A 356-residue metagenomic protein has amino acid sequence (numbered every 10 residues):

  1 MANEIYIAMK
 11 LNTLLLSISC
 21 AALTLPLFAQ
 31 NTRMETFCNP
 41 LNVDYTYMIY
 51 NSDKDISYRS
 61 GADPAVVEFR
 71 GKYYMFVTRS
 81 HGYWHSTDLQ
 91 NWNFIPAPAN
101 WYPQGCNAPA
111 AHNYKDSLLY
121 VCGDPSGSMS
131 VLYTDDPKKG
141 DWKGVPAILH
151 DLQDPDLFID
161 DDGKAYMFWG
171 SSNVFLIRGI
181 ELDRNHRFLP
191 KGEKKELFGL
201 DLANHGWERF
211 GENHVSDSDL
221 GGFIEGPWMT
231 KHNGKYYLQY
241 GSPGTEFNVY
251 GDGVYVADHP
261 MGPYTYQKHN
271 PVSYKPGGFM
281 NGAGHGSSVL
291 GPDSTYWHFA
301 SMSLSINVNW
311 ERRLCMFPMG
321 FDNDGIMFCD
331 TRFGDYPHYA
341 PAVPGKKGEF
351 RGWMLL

Functional and structural regions predicted by a protein language model:
M1-N31: Bacterial Sec-dependent N-terminal signal peptides
A29-L356: Carbohydrate-active catalytic/glycan-binding domains of CAZyme proteins, especially the secreted or lumenal ectodomains
